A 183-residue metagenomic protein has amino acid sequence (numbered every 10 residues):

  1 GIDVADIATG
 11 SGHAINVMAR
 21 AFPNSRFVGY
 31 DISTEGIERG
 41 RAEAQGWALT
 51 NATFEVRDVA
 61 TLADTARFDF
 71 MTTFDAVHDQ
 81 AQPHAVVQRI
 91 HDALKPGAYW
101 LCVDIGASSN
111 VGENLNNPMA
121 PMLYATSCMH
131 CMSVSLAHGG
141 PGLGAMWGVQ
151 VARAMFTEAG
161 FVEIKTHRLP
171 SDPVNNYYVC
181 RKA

Functional and structural regions predicted by a protein language model:
D3-A5, G12-A60: Class I SAM-dependent methyltransferase SAM/SAH-binding core
F22-P23, A63, A81, K95: Short conserved AdoMet
A60-M71: A short acidic, Gly/Pro-enriched loop at the edge of an enzyme's catalytic core that lines a small-molecule cofactor
D69-P83: A short SAM/SAH-binding and catalytic strip from SAM-dependent methyltransferases
H84-P96: A short glycine-rich, Lys/Arg-flanked "PGG" loop and its adjoining helix->strand segment in the class I
W100-L101, E163: A short hydrophobic/small-residue beta-strand
V103-E158: C-terminal alpha-helical "lid/dimerization" subdomain adjacent to the S-adenosyl-L-methionine
G160-A183: Core SAM-dependent methyltransferase catalytic element
